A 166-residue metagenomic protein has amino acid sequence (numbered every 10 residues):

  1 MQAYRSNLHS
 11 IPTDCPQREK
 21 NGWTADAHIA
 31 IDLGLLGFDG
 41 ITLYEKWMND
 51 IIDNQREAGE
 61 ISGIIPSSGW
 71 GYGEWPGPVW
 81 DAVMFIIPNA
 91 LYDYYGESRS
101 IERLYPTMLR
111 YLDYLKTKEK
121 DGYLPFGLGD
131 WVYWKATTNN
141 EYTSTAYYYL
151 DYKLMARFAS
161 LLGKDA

Functional and structural regions predicted by a protein language model:
M1-T117, F126-G129: Substrate-binding groove/exosite segments of carbohydrate-active enzymes
P76, W80, S100, T137-Y147: Extracytoplasmic/periplasmic, Sec-exported soluble proteins
G122: Glycan-recognition and catalytic cores of secretory/periplasmic carbohydrate-active enzymes
V132: Active-site substrate-binding loop specific to GH73 endo-beta-N-acetylglucosaminidase modules in bacterial autolysins
T138-A166: Active-site neighborhood of glycoside hydrolase catalytic domains
